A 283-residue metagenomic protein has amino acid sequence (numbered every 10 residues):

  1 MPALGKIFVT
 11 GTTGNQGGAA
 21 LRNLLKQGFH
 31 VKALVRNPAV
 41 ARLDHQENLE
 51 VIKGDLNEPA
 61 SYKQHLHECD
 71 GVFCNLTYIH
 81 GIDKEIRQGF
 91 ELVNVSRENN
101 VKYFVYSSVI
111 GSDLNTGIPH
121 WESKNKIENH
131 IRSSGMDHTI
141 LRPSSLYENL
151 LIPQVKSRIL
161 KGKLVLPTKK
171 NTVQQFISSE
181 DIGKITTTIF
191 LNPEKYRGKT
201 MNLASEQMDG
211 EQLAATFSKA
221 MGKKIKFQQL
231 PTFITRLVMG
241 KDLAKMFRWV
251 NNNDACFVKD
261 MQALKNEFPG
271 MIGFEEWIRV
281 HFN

Functional and structural regions predicted by a protein language model:
P2-Q46, N57-A60, H67, Y78-K84 (+3 more regions): Oxidoreductase cofactor-interface core, primarily capturing Rossmann-like NAD(P)-dependent enzymes
G18, I86, W121, E180 (+3 more regions): Electropositive phosphate-/nucleotide-binding environments in soluble metabolic enzymes
G54: Cofactor-binding loops of NAD(P)H-dependent oxidoreductases, dominated by short-chain dehydrogenase/reductases
L66, D70-F73, V105: N-terminal Rossmann-like NAD(P) cofactor-binding module of classical short-chain dehydrogenase/reductase
N75-Y78, I140, M261-L264: Short glycine/proline- and acidic residue-enriched helix-loop micro-motifs that form flexible lids or anion-recognition
T232-N283: A hydrophobic C-terminal alpha-helical subdomain
